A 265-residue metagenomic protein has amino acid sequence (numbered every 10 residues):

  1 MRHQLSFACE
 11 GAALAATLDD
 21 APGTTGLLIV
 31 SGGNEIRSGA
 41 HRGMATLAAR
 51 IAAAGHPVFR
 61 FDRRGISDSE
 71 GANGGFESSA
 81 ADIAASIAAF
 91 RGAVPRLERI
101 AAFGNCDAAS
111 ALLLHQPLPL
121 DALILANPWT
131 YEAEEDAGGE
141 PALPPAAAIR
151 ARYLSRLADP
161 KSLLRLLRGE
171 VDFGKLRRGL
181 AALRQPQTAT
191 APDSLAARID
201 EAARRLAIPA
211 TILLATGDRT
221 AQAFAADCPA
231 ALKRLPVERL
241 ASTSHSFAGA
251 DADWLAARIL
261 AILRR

Functional and structural regions predicted by a protein language model:
M1-T25, G249: N-terminal cap/lid segment of alpha/beta-hydrolase-fold proteins
A8, A45-L47, A146, A151 (+1 more regions): Serine-hydrolase catalytic core
A21-D62: Short, surface-exposed "cap/lid" segments of acyl-processing enzymes
V30-S31, R63, A126, L240: Alpha/beta-hydrolase
E35-I36, R64-I66, Y131, T220 (+1 more regions): Active-site loop signature of alpha/beta-hydrolase-fold enzymes
G43, N73-A93: Alpha/beta-hydrolase active-site loop
F61-G75: Glycine-rich "HGGG/HGxG" loop immediately N-terminal to the catalytic nucleophile of the alpha/beta-hydrolase
A84-R152, R184: Primarily recognizes the serine-hydrolase "nucleophile elbow" in alpha/beta-hydrolase and SGNH/GDSL folds
